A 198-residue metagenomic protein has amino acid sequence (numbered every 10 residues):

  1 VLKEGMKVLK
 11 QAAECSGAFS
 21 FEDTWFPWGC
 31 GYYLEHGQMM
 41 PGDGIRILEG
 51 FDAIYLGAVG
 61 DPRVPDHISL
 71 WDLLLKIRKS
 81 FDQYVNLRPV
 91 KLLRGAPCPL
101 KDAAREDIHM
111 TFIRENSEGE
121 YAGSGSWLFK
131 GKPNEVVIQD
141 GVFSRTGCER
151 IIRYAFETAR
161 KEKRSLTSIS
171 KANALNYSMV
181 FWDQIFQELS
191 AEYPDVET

Functional and structural regions predicted by a protein language model:
V1, Y33-L34, R63-P65, L175-Y177: A generic structural signal for short coil/turn motifs at secondary-structure boundaries
V1-S16, K132-T198: Glycine-rich phosphate/diphosphate-binding loop of Rossmann-like nucleotide-binding domains
C15-G42: N-terminal beta-loop-helix "entrance" segment that forms/cooperates in small-molecule cofactor or anionic ligand
S20-E22, N86, E197: Conserved beta-strand segments of alpha/beta enzyme cores
E22-F26, R88, T167: General small-molecule cofactor/ligand-binding pocket signal
D23-F26, G125, V180: Short, low-complexity intrinsically disordered segments
W28, V59, L92, K171-A172: Short, ordered loop/turn segments at secondary-structure junctions
L34-I138: N-terminal glycine-rich phosphate/adenylate-binding segment common to multiple enzyme folds
